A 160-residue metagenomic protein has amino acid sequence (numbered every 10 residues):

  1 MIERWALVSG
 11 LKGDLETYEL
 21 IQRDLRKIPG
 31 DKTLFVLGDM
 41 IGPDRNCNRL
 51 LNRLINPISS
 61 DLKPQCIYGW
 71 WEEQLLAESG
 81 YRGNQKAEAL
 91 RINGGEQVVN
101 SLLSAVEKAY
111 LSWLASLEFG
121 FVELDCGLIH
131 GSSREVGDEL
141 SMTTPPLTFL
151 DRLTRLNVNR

Functional and structural regions predicted by a protein language model:
M1-A6, F121-G127: Beta-strand-turn-beta hairpins that frame and shape the catalytic cleft of phosphate-ester-processing enzymes
M1-S60: N-terminal active-site segment of His-dependent metallophosphoesterases
I2, K32, E88-L90, I129: A short alpha-helix capping/helix-coil boundary motif
V8-S9, T33-D39, Q65-W70, I129 (+1 more regions): Active-site neighborhood of phospho(di)ester-bond hydrolases with catalytic His/Asp-centered motifs
P43-D44, L50-C126, E135, S141-N157: Active-site neighborhood of divalent metal-dependent phosphoester bond hydrolases
S132: Glycine-rich beta-alpha junction loops
